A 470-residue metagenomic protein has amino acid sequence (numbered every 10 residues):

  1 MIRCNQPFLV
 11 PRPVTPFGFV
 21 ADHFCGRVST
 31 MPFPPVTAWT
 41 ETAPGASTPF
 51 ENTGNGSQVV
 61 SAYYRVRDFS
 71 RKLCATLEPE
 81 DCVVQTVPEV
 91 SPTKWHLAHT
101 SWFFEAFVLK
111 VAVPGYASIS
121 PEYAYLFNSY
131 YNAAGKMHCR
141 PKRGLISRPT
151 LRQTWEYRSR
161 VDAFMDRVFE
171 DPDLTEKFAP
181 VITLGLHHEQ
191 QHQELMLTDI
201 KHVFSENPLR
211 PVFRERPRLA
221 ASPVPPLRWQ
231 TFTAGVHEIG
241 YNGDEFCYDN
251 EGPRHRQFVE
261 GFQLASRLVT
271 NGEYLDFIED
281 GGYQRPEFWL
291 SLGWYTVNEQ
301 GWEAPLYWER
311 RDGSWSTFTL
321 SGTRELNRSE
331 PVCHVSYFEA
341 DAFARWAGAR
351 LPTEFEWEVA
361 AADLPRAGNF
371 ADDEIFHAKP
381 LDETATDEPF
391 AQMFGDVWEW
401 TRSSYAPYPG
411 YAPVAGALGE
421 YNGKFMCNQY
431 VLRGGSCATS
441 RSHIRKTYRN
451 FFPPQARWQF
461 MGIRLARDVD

Functional and structural regions predicted by a protein language model:
P7: Cationic, low-complexity basic patches in intrinsically disordered or flexible, solvent-exposed regions
V10, V14, V20-D22, V28 (+1 more regions): Acidic, Ala/Val/Gly-enriched low-complexity intrinsically disordered segments
V20, D382-E383, F390, R467-D470: Extended hydrophobic/Leu-rich segments
R27-S91, W95-W102, A106-F164, V168 (+9 more regions): Disulfide-stabilized, aromatic/cysteine-rich ligand-recognition loop
P114-A117, E170-K177, P217-V224, T386-E388: Short, glycine- and charge-enriched coil/turn segments that flank and shape catalytic ligand pockets
G185, E189-Q191, L195, D199-C247 (+2 more regions): Functional-site microenvironments in short loops/helix caps that host divalent-cation chemistry
